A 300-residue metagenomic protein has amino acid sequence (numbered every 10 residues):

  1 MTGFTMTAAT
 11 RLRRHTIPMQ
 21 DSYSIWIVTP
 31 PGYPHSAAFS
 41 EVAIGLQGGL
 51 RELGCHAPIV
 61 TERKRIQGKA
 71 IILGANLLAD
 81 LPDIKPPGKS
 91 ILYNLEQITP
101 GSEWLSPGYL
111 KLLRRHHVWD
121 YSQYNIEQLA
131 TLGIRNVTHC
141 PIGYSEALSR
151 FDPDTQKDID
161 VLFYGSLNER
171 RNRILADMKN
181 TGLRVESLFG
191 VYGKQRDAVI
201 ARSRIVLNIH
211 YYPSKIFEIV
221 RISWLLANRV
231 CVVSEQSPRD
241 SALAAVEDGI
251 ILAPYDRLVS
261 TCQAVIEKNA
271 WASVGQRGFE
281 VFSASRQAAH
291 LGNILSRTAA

Functional and structural regions predicted by a protein language model:
M1-S24, A300: Membrane-proximal basic amphipathic "stem/tether" segments
A9-T10, S166, R202, P254 (+2 more regions): Intrinsic disorder/low-complexity segments
Q20-G68, G74-G88, L92-E247, I251 (+1 more regions): Nucleotide-sugar donor-binding catalytic core of glycosyltransferases
R114, R221, T261, R277-G278: Short, hydrophobic/aromatic alpha-helical segments in well-folded domains
P254-A270: C-terminal "capping" alpha-helix adjacent to the active site of nucleotide-linked donor transferases in cell-envelope
I266-T298: A charged, aromatic-enriched C-terminal amphipathic alpha-helix characteristic of glycosyltransferases across folds
